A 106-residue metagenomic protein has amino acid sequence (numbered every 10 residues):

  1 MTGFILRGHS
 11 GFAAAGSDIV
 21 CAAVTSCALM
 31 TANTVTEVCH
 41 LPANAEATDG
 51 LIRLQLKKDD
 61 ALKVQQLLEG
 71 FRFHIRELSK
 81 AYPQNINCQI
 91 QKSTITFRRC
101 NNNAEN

Functional and structural regions predicted by a protein language model:
M1-I19, L29, N33-N106: N-terminal intrinsically disordered, cationic/polar leader segments that include organellar targeting peptides
V24-S26: Gly/Ser/Thr-rich active-site loops/lids in small-molecule metabolic enzymes that frequently grip phosphoryl groups
